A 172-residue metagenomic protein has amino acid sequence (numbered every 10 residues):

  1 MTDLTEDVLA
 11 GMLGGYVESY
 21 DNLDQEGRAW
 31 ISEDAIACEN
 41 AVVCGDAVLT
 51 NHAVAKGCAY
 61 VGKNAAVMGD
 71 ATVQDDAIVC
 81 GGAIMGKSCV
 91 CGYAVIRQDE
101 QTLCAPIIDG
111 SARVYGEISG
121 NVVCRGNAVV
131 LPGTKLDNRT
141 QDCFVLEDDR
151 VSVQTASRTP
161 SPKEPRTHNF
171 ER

Functional and structural regions predicted by a protein language model:
M1-N64: Extended, small-residue-rich solenoid/repeat segments and analogous flexible loops that form exposed scaffolds
L49-E171: Glycine-rich hexapeptide-repeat left-handed beta-helix
